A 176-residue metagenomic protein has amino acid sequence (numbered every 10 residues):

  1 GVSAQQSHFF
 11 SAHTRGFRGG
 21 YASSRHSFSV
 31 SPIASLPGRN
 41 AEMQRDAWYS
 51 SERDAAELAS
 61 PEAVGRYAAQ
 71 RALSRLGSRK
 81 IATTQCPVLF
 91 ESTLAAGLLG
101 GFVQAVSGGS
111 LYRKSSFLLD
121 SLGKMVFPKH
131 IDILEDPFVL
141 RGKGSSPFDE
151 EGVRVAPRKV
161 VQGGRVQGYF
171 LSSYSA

Functional and structural regions predicted by a protein language model:
G1-P157, Q162-R165: Active-site bordering "gate/hinge" segments that shape substrate access to catalytic or cofactor-binding pockets
R165-A176: C-terminal, non-catalytic macromolecule-binding modules
